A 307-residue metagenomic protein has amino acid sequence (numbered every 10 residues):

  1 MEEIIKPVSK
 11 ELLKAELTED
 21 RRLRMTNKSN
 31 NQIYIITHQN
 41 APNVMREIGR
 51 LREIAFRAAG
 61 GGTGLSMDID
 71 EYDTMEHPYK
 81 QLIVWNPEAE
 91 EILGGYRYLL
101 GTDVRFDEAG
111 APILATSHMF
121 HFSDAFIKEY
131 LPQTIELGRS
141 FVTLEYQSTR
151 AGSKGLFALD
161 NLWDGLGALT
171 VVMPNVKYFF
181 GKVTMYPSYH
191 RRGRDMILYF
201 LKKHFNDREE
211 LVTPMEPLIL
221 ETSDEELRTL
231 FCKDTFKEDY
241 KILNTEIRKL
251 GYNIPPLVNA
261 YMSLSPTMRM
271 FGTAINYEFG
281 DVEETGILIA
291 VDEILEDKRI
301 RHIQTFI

Functional and structural regions predicted by a protein language model:
M1-Q39: Conserved N-terminal entry element of GNAT/NAT acetyltransferase domains
M25-D70, K80-L100: Short amphipathic alpha-helix that is part of the acyltransferase structural core
A59, S66, P266-N276: Short, well-structured beta-strand/strand-turn elements
G64-E71, H77-P112, H118-K128, P132-V142 (+2 more regions): Conserved donor-binding loop and adjoining core beta-sheet/short helix segment in diverse acyl/aminoacyl transferases
D73-I83, F106, M268-R269, G280-T285 (+1 more regions): A short helix-loop-beta-strand connector motif used in the catalytic cores of GNAT acetyltransferases and, in some
D103-T267: Acyl-donor binding region in acyl/amide transferases
I113-L114, R301-I307: Short intrinsically disordered coil segments
L156, R269-Q304: C-terminal/domain-terminus segments
